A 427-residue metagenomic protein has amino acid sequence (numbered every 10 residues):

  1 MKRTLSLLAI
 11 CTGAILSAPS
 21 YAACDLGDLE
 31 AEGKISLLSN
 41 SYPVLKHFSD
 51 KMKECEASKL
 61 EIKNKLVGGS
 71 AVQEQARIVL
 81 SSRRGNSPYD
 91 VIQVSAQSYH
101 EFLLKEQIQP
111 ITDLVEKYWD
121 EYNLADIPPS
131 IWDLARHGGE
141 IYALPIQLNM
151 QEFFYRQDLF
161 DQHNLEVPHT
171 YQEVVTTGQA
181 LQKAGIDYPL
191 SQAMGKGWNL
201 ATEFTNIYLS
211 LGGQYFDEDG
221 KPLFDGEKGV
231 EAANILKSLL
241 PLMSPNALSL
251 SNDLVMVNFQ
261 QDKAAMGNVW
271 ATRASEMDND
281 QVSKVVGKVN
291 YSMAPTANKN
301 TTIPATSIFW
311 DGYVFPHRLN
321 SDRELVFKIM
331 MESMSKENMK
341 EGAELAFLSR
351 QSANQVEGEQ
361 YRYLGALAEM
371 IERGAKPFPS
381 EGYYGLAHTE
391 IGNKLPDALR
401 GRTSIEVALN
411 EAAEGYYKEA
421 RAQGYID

Functional and structural regions predicted by a protein language model:
A23-D25, A96-M150, E203, K288-A294: Hinge/lid segment of periplasmic solute-binding proteins
E54-I127, Q162-H169, N258, A265-M266 (+1 more regions): Extracytoplasmic "Venus flytrap"/periplasmic binding protein-like
V79-S82, S87-D90, D120-D158, Y188 (+2 more regions): A structural signal for short loop-to-beta-strand junctions that line the ligand-binding cleft of periplasmic/secreted
T112-I127, P189, M194-G195, L211-E231 (+6 more regions): Short, solvent-exposed loop/beta-turn-alpha elements that line the ligand-binding surface or hinge of extracytoplasmic
H137-I146, Q151, V175-P222, A264: Extracytoplasmic/periplasmic solute-binding protein
T177-A184, D219-L248: Glycine-centered hinge/linker elements that transmit conformational signals in sensory and ligand-binding systems
T202-E203, N234-S321: Extracytoplasmic/periplasmic substrate-binding proteins
T272-V286, A297-N393, R421-D427: C-terminal lobe and pocket-closing loops of periplasmic/extracytoplasmic Venus-flytrap solute-binding proteins
